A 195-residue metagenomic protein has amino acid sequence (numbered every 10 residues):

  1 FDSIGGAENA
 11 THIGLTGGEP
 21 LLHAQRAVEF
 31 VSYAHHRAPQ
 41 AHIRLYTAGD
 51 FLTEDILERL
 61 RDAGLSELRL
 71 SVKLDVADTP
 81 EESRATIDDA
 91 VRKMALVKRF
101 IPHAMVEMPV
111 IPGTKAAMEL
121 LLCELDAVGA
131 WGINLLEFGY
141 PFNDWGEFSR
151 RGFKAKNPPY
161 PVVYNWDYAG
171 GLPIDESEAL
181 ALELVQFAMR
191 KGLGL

Functional and structural regions predicted by a protein language model:
F1: Canonical Radical SAM [4Fe-4S] cluster-binding loop centered on the CxxxCxxC motif and its immediate flanking residues
G5-G6, R61, D126: Non-catalytic positions within long, well-ordered alpha-helices that form the structural scaffold/packing of enzyme
G5-N9, A188-R190: Flexible, charged surface loops at secondary-structure boundaries
E8-H23, R37-L52, A63-A90, H103-P112 (+1 more regions): Core AdoMet radical
L21-A34, R84, D88-A95, K154-N157: Short, composition-biased local secondary-structure segments
A24-F30, T53-R61, A90-R92, M118-L121 (+1 more regions): Distinct, well-ordered alpha-helical segments
V28-P39, R61, M94-R99, V185-R190: Surface-exposed amphipathic alpha-helices with a cationic face
D89-L195: Conserved C-terminal portion of the radical SAM core fold that forms the substrate/S-adenosylmethionine-binding
